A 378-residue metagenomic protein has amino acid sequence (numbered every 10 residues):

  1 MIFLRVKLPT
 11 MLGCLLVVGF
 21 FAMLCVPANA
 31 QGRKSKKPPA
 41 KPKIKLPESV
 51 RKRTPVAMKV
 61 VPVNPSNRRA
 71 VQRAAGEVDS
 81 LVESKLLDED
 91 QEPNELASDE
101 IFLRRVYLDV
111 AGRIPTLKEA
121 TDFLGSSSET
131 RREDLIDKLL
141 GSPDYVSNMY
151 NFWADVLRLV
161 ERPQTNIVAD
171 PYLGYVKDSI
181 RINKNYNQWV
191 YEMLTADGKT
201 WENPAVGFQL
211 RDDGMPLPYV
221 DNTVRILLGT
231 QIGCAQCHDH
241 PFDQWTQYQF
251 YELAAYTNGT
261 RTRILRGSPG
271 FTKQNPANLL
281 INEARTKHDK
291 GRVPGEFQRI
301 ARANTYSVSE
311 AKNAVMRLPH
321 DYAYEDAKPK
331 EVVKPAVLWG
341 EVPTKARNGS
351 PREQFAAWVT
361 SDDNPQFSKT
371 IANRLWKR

Functional and structural regions predicted by a protein language model:
M1-A30: N-terminal export/membrane-targeting signals
Q31-P38: Cleaved targeting-peptide boundary
K34, K45-R51, P55-K59: Intrinsically disordered, low-complexity segments enriched in small/polar and acidic residues
R53-H320, Y324-G340, E353-F355, Q366-R378: Short, structured secondary-structure elements that scaffold catalytic or ligand/cofactor-binding regions
T344-K345: Glycine-rich phosphate/pyrophosphate-binding loop and adjacent beta-alpha nucleotide/cofactor-binding cores
N348: Glycine- and hydrophobic-rich flexible loops that cap the catalytic core of alpha/beta enzyme folds
V359-T360: Cell-envelope and extracellular/periplasmic
D363: A short glycine/serine-rich beta->alpha loop
